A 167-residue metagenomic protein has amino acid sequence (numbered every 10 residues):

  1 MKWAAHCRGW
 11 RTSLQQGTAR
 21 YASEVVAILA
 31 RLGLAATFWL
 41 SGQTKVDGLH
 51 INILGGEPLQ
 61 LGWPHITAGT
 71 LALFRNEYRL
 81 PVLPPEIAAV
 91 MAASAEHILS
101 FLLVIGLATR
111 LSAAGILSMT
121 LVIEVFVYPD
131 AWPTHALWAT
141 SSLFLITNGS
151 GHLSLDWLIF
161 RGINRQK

Functional and structural regions predicted by a protein language model:
M1-A72, L80-I98, I105-K167: Extended, low-polarity transmembrane helix blocks
N76: Active-site donor-binding loop signature of nucleotide-sugar glycosyltransferases
